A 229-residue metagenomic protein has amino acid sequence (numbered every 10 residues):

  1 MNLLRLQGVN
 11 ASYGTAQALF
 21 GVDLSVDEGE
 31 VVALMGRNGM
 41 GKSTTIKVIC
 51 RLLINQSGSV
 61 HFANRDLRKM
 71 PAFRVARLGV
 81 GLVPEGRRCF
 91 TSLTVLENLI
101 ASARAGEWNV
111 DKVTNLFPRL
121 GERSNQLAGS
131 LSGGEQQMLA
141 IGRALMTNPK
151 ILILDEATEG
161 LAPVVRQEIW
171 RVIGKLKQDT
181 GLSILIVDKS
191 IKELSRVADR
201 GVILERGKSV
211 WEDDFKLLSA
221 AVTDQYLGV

Functional and structural regions predicted by a protein language model:
M35-R37: The feature captures the beta-strand-to-loop junction immediately N-terminal to the Walker
C50: Helix-to-loop junction immediately C-terminal to a conserved catalytic motif
I54, D66-R87, V110, E122-N125 (+1 more regions): ABC ATPase NBD coupling module
G58-D66, L78, W108, K112-N115 (+1 more regions): Conserved ABC transporter NBD signature motif
L127-L131, E135: Conserved ABC ATPase signature
A144-L145: ABC ATPase C-loop
E156-A157: Walker B catalytic motif
